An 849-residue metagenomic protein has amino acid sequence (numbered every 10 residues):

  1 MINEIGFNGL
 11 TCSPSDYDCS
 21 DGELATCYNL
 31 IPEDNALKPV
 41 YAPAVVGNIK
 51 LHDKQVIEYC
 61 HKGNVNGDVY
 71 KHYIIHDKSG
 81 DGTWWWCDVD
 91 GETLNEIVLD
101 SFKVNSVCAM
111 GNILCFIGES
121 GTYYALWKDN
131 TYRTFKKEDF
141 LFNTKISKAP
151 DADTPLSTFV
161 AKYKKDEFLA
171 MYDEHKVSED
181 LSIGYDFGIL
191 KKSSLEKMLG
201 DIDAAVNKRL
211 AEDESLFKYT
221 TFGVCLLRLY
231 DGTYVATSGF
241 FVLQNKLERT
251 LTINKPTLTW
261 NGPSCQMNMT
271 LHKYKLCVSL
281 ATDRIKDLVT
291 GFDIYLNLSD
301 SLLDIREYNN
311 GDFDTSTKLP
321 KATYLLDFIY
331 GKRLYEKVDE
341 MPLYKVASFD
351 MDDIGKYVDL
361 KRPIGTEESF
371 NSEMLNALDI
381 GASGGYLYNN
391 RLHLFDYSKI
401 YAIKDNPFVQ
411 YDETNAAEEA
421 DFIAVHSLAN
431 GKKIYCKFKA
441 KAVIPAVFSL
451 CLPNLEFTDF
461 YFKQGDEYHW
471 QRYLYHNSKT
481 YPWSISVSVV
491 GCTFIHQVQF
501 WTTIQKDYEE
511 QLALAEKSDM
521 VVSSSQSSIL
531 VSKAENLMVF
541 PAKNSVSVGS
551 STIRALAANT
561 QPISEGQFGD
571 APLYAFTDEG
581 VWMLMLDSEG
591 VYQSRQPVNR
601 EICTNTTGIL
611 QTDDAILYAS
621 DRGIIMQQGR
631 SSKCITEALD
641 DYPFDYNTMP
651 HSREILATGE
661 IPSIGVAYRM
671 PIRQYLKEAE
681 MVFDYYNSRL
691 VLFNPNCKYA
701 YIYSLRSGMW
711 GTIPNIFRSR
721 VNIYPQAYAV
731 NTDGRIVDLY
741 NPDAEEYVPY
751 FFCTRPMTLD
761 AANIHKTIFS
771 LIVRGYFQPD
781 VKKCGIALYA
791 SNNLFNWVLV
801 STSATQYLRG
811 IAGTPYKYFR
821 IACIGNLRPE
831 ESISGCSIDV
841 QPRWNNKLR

Functional and structural regions predicted by a protein language model:
M1-K54, Y59-V65, W86-V531, N544-S545 (+2 more regions): Disordered, low-complexity "stalk" and linker segments at domain junctions of extracellular and cell-surface proteins
E4, G111-I113, N559-A744: Beta-sheet-dominated scaffold domains
H52-D53, D100, L378, G549-T552 (+2 more regions): Conserved loop/turn at the beginning of each blade in beta-propeller domains
T83-L94, Y124-K136, F408-Q410, V521-S545 (+4 more regions): Surface-exposed loop/turn elements that mediate protein-protein interactions on large endomembrane-trafficking
S101-C108, E373-G381, Q464-T480, A790-Q841: Beta-sandwich interaction modules
I294, V489-A513, P742-Y776, N826-R849: Exposed low-complexity, polar/acidic, P/S/T/G-rich flexible segments that act as propeptides, protease-susceptible
V358-S369, E516-S551, A638-R673: Surface-exposed loop and turn segments in beta-propeller and other repeat-based domains that flank or scaffold
A440-A446, G775-K783, R828: Extended, low-complexity, turn-rich repeat/linker tracts enriched in Gly/Pro/Ser/Thr and Asp/Glu that occur
